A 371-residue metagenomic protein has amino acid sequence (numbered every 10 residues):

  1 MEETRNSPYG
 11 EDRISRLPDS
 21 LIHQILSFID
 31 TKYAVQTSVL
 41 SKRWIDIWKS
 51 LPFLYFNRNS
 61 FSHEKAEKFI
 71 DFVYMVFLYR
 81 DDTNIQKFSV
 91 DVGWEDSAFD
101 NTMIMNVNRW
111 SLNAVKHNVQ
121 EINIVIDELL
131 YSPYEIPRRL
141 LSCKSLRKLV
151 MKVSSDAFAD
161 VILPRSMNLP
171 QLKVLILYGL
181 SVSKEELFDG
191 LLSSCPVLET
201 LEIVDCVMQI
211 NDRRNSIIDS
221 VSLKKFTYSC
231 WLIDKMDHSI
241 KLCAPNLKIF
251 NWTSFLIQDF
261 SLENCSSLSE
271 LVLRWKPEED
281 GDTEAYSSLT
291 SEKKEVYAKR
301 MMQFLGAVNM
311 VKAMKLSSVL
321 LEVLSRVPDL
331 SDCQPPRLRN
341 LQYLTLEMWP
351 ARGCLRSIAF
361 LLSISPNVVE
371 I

Functional and structural regions predicted by a protein language model:
E2-Q209, I217: Leucine-rich repeat
I47, R139, I162-N168, F188-L191 (+6 more regions): C-terminal per-repeat helix/turn "cap" of leucine-rich repeat
F53, K87-S89, E121-N123, K148-V150 (+11 more regions): Conserved LRR concave beta-strand detector
G93, D127-L129, S154-D156, L180-S183 (+7 more regions): Conserved "Asn-ladder"/turn position within leucine-rich repeats
V197, V221-S222, C243-N246, C265-S267 (+1 more regions): Short "repeat-start/strand-capping" segments in structured domains, especially the N-termini of parallel beta-helix
V221-S261: Repeat-solenoid scaffold signature
N251-A351, N367: Extended repeat-based solenoid scaffolds, especially LRR ectodomains and other repeat-derived architectures
W349-I371: Loop/turn-rich, solvent-exposed surfaces of beta-rich toroidal or solenoidal domains
